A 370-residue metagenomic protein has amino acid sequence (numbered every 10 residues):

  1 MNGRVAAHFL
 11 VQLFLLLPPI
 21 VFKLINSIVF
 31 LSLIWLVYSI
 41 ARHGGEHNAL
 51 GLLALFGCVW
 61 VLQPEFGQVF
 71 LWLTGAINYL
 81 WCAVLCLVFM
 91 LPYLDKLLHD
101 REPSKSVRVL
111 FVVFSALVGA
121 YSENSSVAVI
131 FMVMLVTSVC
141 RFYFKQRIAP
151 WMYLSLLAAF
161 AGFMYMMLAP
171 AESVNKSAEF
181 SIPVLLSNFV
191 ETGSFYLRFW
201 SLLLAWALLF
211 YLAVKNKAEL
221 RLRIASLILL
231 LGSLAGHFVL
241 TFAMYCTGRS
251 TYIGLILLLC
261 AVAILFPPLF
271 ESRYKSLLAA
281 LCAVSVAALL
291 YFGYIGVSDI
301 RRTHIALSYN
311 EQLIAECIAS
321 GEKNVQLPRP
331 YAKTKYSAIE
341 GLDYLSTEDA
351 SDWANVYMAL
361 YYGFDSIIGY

Functional and structural regions predicted by a protein language model:
M1, L15-L33, R42-N48, C282-Y370: Intrinsically disordered, polar/acidic, low-complexity terminal segments
M1-L24, L73, S106, S115-L227 (+1 more regions): Transmembrane catalytic cores of multi-pass membrane glycosyltransferases and polysaccharide-assembly enzymes
F30-A41, L85-L97, F131-S138, L202-A213 (+2 more regions): Transmembrane alpha-helical segments
Y38-A49, L97-K105, C140-W151, Y211-I224 (+1 more regions): Membrane-interface helix-boundary motifs at transmembrane edges
G51, F56-L94, F195-A205, A235-V262: Membrane-interface micro-motifs in multi-pass membrane enzymes
F56-P64, S115-A120, A158-A169, L230-T241 (+1 more regions): Aromatic-anchored segments of alpha-helical transmembrane domains
D95-L117: Short hydrophobic alpha-helices at membrane interfaces in multi-pass membrane enzymes
R108-L110, R221-S226, L230, P268-F292: Signature aromatic-anchored transmembrane alpha helix within multi-pass, membrane-resident enzymes that catalyze glycan
